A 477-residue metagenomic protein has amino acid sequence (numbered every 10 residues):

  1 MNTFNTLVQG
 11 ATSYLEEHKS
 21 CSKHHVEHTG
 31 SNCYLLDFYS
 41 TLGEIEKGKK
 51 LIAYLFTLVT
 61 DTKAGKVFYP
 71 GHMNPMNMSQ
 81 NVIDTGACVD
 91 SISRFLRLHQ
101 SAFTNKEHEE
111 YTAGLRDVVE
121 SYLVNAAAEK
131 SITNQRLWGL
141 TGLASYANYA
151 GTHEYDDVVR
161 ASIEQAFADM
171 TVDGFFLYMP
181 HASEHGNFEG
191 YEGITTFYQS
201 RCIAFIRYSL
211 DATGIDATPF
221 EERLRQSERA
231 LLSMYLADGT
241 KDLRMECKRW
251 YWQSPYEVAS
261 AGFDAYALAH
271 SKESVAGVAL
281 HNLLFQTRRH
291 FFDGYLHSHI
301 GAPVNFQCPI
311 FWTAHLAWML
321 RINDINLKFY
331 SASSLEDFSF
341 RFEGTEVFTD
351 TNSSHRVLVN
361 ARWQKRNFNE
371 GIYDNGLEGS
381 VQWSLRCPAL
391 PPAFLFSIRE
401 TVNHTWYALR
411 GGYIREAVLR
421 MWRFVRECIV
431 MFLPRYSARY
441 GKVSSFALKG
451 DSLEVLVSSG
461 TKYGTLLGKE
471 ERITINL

Functional and structural regions predicted by a protein language model:
M1-E16: An edge-strand/N-cap motif at the start of beta-rich repeat modules
G10, C21-C33, D37-E164, D169-M170 (+2 more regions): Extended ligand-binding groove/face enriched in aromatic
A11, L15, L55, L283-T287: Extended amphipathic alpha-helical scaffolding regions
L15, S20-C21, L55, C88 (+6 more regions): Generic structural hydrophobic/aromatic packing signal, biased to beta-strands
K19, N32, D37, E44 (+11 more regions): Functionally constrained cores in energy, signaling, and assembly domains
K23-E27, R94, Y122-F338: Extracellular polysaccharide-recognition and catalytic grooves
P219, S233, A237-L477: Extended polysaccharide-engagement surfaces of secreted carbohydrate-active enzymes
